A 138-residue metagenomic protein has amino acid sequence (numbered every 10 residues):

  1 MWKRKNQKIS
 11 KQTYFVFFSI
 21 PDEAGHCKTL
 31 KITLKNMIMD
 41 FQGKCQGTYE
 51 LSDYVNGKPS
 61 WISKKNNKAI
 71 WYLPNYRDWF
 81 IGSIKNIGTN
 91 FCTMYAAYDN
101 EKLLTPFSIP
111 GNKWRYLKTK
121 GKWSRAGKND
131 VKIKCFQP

Functional and structural regions predicted by a protein language model:
M1-P138: Interface elements of modular peptide-recognition networks comprising either
